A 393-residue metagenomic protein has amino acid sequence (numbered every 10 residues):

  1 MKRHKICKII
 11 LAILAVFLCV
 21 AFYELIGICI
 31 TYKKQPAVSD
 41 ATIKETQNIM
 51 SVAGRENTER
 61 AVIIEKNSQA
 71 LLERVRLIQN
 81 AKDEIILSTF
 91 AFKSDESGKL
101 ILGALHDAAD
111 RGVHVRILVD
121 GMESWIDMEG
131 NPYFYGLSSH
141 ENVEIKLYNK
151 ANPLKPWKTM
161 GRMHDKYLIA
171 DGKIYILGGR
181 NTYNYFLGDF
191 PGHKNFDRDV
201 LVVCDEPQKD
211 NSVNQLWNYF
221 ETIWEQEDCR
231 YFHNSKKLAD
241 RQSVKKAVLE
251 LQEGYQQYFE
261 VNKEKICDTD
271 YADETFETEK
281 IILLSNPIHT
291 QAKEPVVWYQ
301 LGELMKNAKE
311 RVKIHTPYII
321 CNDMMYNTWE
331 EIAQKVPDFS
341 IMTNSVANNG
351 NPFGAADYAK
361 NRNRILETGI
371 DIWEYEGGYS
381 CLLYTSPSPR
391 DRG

Functional and structural regions predicted by a protein language model:
K2-W298, N307, G378-S380: N-terminal localization/anchoring segments of enzymes in phospholipid and broader phosphate metabolism
R116-I117, K146, K313, S340-M342 (+1 more regions): Short hydrophobic alpha-helical runs that function as membrane-insertion/retention elements
S285, K309, T316-I319, T343-V346 (+3 more regions): Active-site proximal loops enriched in glycine and acidic residues that flank catalytic Cys/His/Asp and coordinate
L301-A359: Long, well-ordered mid-to-C-terminal structural blocks that present hydrophobic/aromatic surfaces
Y384-G393: Conserved small/polar residues in nucleotide/adenosyl-binding loops
